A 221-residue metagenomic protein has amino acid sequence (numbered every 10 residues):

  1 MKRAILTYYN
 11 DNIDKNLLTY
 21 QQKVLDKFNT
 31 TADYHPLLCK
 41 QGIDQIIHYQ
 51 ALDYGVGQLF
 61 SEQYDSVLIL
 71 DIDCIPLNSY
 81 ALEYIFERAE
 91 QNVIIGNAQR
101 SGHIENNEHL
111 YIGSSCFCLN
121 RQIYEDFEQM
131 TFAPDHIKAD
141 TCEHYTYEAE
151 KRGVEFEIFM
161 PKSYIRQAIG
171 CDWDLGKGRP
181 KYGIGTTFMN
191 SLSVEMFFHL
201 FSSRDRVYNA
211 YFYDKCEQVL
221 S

Functional and structural regions predicted by a protein language model:
M1-D65: N-terminal anchoring/stem segment of glycosyltransferases
L6, H35, L68, V93-I95 (+2 more regions): Hydrophobic/aromatic beta-strand patches that form the interior of the parallel beta-sheet core in alpha/beta enzyme
N10-I13, C39-G42, D73-P76, R100-G102 (+1 more regions): Short, solvent-exposed loop/turn segments at secondary-structure junctions
H48-D53, N107-S114, C171-K181: Short, surface-exposed amphipathic charged segments that create phosphate/polyanion-binding patches used for binding
Y64, E90-I94, V154: Short, high-confidence coil segments that cap the C-terminus of an alpha-helix and link into the following beta-strand
Y64-I75: Short beta-strand-to-loop acidic/aromatic patch adjacent to the donor-nucleotide binding site
I75-E148: Conserved catalytic core of nucleotide-sugar-dependent glycosyltransferases
A139-S221: C-terminal catalytic/acceptor-binding lobe
